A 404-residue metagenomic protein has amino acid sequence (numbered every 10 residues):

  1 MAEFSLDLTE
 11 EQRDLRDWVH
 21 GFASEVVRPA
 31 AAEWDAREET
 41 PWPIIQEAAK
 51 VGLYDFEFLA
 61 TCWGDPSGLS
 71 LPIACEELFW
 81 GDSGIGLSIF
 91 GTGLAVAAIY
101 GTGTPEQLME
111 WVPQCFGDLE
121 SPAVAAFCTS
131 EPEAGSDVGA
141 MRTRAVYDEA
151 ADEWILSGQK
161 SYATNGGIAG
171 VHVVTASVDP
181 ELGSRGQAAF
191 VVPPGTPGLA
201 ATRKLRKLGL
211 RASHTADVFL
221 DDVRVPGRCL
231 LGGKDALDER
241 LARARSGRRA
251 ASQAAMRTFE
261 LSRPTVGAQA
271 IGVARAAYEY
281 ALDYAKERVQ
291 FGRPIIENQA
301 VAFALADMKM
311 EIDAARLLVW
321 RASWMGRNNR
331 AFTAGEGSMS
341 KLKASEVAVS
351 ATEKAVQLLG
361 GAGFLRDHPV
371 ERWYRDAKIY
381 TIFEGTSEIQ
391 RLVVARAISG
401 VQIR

Functional and structural regions predicted by a protein language model:
M1-G81, I85, T102-P105, D118 (+3 more regions): Alpha-helical interface subdomain recognition
G52, C75-F79, V192-P197, D221-R224: Short Ser/Thr-interspersed hydrophobic loop/turn segments at strand-loop and sheet-helix junctions that line or gate
G86-L108, G135-D137, Y147: N-terminal glycine-rich flavin-associated loop
S121-S130: A short, Trp-centered hydrophobic/proline-enriched beta-strand micro-motif
E133-S136, Y162-N165, D179-E181, K207-H214: Short Gly/Pro-enriched turn/cap motifs at secondary-structure boundaries
E153-A201: A short core secondary-structure module
P197-P226: Flexible, small-/acidic-enriched active-site or ligand-binding loops
D222-Q253: Long, acidic (Asp/Glu-rich), low-complexity accessory segments flanking structured domains
